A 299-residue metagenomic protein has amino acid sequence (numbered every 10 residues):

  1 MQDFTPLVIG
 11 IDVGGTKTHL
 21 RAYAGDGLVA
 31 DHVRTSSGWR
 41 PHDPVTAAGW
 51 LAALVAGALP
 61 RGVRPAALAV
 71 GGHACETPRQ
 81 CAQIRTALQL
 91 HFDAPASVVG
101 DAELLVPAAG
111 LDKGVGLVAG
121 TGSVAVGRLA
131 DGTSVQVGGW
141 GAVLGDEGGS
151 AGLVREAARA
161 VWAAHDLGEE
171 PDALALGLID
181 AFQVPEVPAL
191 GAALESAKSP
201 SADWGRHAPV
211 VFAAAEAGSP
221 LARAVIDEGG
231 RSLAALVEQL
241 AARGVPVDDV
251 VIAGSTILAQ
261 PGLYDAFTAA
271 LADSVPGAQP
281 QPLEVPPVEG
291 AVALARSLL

Functional and structural regions predicted by a protein language model:
M1-R64, F92, A109-V115, A158-L299: ATP-binding/phosphotransfer module of carbohydrate and carboxylate kinases, centering on a glycine-rich
K17, A67, G122: Broad gene-expression machinery/nucleic-acid interaction feature
A67-A69, S97, D249-V251: A structural signal for isolated positions on well-ordered beta-strands in alpha/beta enzyme cores
A69-V70, G277: A short, structure-level motif marking secondary-structure boundaries and short turns
G71, S97-D101, Q281-L283: Structural motif
G71-A74, A119, A217, P246: N-terminal loops that bind phosphate or other acidic moieties and the adjacent beta-alpha structural core
G71-E76, G254-L258: Short histidine/acidic/glycine/proline-rich micro-motifs that form metal- and phosphate-coordinating active-site loops
C75-P171: Phosphate-binding/catalytic loop of phosphoryl-transfer enzymes
